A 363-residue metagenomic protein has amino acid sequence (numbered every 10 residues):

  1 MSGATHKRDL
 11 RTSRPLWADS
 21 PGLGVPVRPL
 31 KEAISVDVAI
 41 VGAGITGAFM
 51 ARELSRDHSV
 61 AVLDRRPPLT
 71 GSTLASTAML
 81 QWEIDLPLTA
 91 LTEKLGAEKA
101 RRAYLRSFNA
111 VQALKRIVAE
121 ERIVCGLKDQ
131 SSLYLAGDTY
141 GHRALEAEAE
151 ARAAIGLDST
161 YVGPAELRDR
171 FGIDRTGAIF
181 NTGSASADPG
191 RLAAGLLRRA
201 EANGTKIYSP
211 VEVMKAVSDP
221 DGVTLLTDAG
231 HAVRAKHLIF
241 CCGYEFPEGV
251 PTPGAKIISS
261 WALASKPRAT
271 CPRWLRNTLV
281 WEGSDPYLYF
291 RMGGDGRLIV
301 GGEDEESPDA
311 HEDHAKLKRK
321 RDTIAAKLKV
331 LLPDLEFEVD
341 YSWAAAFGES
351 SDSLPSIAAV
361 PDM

Functional and structural regions predicted by a protein language model:
M1-V38, R56: Extreme N-terminal leader/targeting segments of oxidoreductases
G3-S20, L86-E93, R116-G195: Flavin (FAD/FMN) cofactor-binding and adjacent substrate-gating region of FAD-dependent oxidoreductase domains
A33-V62: N-terminal Rossmann-like FAD-binding beta1-loop-alpha1 element of flavoenzymes
S55-A75: Glycine-rich FAD pyrophosphate-binding loop
A75-R106: Glycine-rich active-site loop/strand segments that organize a redox cofactor
R143-A144, E150-I155, D174-K236, C241: Helical element adjacent to the flavin cofactor pocket in flavoenzyme catalytic cores
K215-G293: Flavin-dependent oxidoreductases
S284, E306-H314, A326-M363: C-terminal catalytic lobe of FAD-dependent flavoproteins
